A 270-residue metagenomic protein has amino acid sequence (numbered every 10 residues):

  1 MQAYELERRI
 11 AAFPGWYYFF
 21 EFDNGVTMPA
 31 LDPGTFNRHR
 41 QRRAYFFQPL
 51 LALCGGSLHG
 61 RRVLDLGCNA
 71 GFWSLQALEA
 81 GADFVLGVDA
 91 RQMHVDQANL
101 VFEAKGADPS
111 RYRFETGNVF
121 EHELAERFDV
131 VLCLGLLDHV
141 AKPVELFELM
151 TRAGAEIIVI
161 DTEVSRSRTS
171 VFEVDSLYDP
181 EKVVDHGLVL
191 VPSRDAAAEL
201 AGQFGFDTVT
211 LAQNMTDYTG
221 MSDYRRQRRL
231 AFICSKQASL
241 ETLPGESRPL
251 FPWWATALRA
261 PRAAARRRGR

Functional and structural regions predicted by a protein language model:
M1-R127, L134, D175-S176, M221 (+1 more regions): Conserved N-terminal segment of class I S-adenosyl-L-methionine
M93, A141-E145: Short N-terminal helix/helix-N-cap motif within the alpha/beta-hydrolase-1
V130-A141: A short SAM/SAH-binding and catalytic strip from SAM-dependent methyltransferases
V144-I157, V164: A short glycine-rich, Lys/Arg-flanked "PGG" loop and its adjoining helix->strand segment in the class I
I160-E181: Conserved class I S-adenosyl-L-methionine
L188-G205: Short alpha-helix
F206-D217: Conserved S-adenosyl-L-methionine
